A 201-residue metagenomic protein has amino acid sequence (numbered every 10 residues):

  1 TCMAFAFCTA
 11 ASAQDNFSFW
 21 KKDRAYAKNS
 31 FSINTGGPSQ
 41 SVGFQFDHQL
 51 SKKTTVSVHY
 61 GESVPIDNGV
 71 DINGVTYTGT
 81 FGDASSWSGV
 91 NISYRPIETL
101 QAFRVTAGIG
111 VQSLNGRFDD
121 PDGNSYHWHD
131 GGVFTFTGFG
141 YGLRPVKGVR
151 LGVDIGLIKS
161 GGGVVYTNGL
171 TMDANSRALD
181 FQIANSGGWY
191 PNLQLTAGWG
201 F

Functional and structural regions predicted by a protein language model:
T1-D23: Cleavable N-terminal export/targeting peptides
A4-A6, R24, D47-Q49, G142: Generic structural signal for beta-strand residues in well-ordered domains
A11, F17, N29-F31, V56 (+2 more regions): Intrinsically disordered, low-complexity segments enriched in Ser/Pro/Gly/Ala and basic residues
K22-F44, T55-S63: Transmembrane beta-strand segments that form the barrel wall of outer-membrane beta-barrel proteins
Y26-N29, I72-T76, D120-S125, N175-Q182: Extracytoplasmic loops and strand-loop junctions of Gram-negative outer membrane beta-barrel proteins
H48-L151, Q194, W199: Gram-negative (and chloroplast) outer-membrane scaffold detector with strong preference for beta-barrel transmembrane
R144-F201: Predominantly the C-terminal beta-signal and adjacent terminal strand-loop region of outer-membrane beta-barrel
